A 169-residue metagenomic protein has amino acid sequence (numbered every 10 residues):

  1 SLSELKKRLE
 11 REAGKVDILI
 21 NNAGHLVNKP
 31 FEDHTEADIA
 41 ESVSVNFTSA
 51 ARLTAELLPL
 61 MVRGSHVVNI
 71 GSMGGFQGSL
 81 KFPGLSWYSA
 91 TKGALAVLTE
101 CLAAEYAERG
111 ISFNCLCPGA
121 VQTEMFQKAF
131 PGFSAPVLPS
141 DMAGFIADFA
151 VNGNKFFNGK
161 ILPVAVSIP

Functional and structural regions predicted by a protein language model:
S1-G14: Conserved amphipathic alpha-helix within the SDR
N22-V27: Conserved NAD(P)H cofactor-binding loop of Rossmann-fold oxidoreductase domains
K29, S79, I111, A120-A129: Short beta-loop-alpha junction of Rossmann-like oxidoreductase domains
P30-F31, D38-A40: Substrate-binding pocket helix/loop in short-chain dehydrogenase/reductase
T54-A55, E100: A short, exposed helix-loop element centered on a Lys and neighboring polar residues
H66-A94, T99-E100, A104-E108: Catalytic loop of short-chain dehydrogenase/reductase
E108, C115, T123, P131-P169: C-terminal helical subdomain
